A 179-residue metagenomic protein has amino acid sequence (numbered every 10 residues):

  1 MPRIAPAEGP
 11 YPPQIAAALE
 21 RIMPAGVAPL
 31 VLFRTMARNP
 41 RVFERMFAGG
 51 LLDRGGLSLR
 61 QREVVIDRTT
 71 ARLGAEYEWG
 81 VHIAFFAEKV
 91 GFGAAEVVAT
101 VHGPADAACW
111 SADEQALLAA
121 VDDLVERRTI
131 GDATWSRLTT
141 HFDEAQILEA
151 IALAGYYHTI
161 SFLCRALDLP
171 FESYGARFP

Functional and structural regions predicted by a protein language model:
M1-P179: Hydrophobic alpha-helical segments
